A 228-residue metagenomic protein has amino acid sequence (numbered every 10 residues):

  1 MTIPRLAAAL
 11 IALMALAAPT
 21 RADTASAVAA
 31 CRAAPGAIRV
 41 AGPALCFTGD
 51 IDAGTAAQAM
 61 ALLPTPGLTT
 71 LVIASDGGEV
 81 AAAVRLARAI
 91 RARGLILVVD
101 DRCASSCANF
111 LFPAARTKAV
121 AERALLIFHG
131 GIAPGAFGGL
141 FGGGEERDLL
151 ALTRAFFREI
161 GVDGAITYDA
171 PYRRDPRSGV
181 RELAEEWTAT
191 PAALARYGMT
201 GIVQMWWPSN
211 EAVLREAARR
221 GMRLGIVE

Functional and structural regions predicted by a protein language model:
M1-R5: Positively charged n-region of N-terminal signal peptides that target proteins for export
L6-A8, T55, L149, T153: Alpha-helical structural motif
A7-A17: Bacterial N-terminal signal peptides
L13, F47-D50, E185: Short N-terminal micro-motifs specific to bacterial/archaeal maturation and metal-cluster initiation sites
A18-A22: Sec/Tat signal peptide C-region and signal peptidase I cleavage site
T24-A25, A192: Residue-level signal for mature regions of secreted extracellular proteins and peptides
S26-G130: Cleft-lining beta-strand/loop regions that shape enzyme active-site pockets
G135-V227: Charged, glycine-interspersed solvent-exposed loop segments at helix/strand-loop junctions that cap or gate access
